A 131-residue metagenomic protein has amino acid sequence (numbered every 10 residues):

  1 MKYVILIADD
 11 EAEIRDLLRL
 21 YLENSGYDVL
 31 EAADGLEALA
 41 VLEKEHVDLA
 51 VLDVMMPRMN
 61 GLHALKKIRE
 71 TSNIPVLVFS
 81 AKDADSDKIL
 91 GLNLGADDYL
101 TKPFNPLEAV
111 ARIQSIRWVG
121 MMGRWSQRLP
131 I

Functional and structural regions predicted by a protein language model:
V4, S115-I131: Short, Lys/Arg-enriched segments at the junction into DNA-binding effector domains of transcriptional regulators
D16-N24: Charged docking surfaces used in two-component/phosphorelay signaling
G26-A33, V41: Short hydrophobic/Thr-rich beta-strand motif most characteristic of the beta2 strand and flanking loop of CheY-like
D34-E37, N60-H63: Acidic catalytic/metal-coordinating carboxylates
E43-E45, K67-I74, L94: Conserved phosphotransfer cores of two-component systems
E45-V51: Active-site beta3 strand of CheY-like receiver
M56: Receiver (REC) domain active-site loop signature in two-component systems and cognate sites in sensor histidine kinases
